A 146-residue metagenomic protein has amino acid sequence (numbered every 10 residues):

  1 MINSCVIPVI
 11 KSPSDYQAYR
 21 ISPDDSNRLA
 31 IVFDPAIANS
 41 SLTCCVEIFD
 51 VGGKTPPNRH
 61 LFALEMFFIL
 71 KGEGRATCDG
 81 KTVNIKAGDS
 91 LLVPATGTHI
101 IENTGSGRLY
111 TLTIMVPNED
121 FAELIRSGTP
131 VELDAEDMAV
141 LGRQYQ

Functional and structural regions predicted by a protein language model:
M1-L42, R126-Q146: A short, N-terminal "cap"/entry segment at the start of jelly-roll beta-barrel domains of the cupin/DSBH fold
D25, F62-A63, K81, G97-T98 (+2 more regions): A generic "binding-loop/recognition-motif" signal
I31, C45-H60: Conserved short histidine dyad/triad with adjacent acidic residue
V46-E47, L92, G107-E123: A short hydrophobic beta-strand segment most commonly corresponding to one strand of the jelly-roll/cupin
E47, E73, K81-V83: Well-ordered beta-strand scaffold positions
P56-N58, A76-T77, V93, H99-G105: Short beta-strand His + acidic residue motifs that chelate non-heme Fe in jelly-roll/DSBH and cupin folds
F62-E65, I69-G74, D79: Glycine- and acidic-residue-biased ligand/ion/polar-headgroup-sensing regions
G80-A95: Short acidic-glycine-tyrosine-enriched beta hairpin
